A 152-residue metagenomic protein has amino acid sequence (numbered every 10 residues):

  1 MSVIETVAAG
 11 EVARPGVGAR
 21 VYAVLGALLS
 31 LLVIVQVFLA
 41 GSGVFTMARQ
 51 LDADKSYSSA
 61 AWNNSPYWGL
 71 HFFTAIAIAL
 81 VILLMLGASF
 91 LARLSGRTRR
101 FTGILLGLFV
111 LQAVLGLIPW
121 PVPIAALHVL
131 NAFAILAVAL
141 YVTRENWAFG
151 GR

Functional and structural regions predicted by a protein language model:
S2-R152: Polytopic transmembrane helical bundles with strong interfacial aromatic enrichment
